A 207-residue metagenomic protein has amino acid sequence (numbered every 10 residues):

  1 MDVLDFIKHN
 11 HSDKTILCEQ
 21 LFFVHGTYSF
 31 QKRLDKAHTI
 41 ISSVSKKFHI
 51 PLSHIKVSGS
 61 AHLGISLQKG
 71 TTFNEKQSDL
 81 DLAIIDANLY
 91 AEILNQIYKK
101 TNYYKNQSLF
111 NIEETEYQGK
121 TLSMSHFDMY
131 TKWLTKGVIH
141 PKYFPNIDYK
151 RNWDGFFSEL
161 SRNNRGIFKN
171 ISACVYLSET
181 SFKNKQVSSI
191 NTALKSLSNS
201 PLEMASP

Functional and structural regions predicted by a protein language model:
M1-S78, I85-P207: Catalytic core of pol beta-like nucleotidyltransferases
